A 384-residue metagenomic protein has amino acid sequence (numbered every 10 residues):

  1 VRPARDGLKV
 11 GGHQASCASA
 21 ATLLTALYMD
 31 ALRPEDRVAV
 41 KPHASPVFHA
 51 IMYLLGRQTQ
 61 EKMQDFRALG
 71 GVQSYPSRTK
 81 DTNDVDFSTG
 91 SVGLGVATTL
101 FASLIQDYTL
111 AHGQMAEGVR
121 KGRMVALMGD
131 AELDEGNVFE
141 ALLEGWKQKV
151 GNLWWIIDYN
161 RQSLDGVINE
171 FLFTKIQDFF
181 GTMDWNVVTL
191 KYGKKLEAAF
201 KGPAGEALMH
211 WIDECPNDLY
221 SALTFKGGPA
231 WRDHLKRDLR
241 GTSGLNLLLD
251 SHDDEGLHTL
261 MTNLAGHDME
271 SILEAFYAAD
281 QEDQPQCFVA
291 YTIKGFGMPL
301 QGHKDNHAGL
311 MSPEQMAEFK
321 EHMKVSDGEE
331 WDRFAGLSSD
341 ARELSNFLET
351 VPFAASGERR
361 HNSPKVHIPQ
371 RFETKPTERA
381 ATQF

Functional and structural regions predicted by a protein language model:
V1-G12, A18, D36, P42-S45 (+6 more regions): Conserved internal helical-beta-strand scaffold that buttresses enzyme catalytic cores
V1-P3, L27-L32, M52-G56, R67-G70 (+7 more regions): Structural signal for hydrophobic packing residues in well-ordered secondary-structure cores of soluble enzyme domains
P3, Q14-C17, G118-G129, W155-N160 (+2 more regions): Conserved alpha/beta enzyme-core scaffolds, especially Rossmann-like or related mixed alpha/beta domains that build
L8, Q14-Q148, N169: Cofactor-binding active-site loop characterized by glycine-rich and histidine/acidic residues
A15-A20, G90-T98, D134, M261-I272 (+1 more regions): Phosphate/oxyanion-binding active-site loops and adjacent basic polyanion-contact surfaces
D36-V38, G122-M124, L153, Q284-T292: Generic beta-sheet signal
V38-K41, N152-N160: Short internal beta-strands
Y159-T377: Long, well-ordered, tryptophan-enriched scaffold segments
